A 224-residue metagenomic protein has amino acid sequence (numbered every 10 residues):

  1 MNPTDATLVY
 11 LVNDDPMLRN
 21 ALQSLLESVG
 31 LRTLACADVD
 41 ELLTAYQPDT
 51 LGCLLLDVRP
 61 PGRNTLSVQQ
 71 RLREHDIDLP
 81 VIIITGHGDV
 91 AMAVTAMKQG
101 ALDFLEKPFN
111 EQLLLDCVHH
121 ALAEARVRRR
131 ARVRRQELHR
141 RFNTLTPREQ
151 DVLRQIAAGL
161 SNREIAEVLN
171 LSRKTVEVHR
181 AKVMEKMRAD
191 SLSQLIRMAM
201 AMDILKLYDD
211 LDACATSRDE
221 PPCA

Functional and structural regions predicted by a protein language model:
P3-L18, L22-L26, V39, L54-D57 (+1 more regions): Conserved acidic segment of CheY-like receiver
L34-C53: Acidic, metal-coordinating helix/loop segments flanking the phosphotransfer/catalytic sites of two-component signaling
T44, L66-D78, T95: Short amphipathic alpha-helix used as the core "switch/output" element in two-component signaling
D89-A91, L105, F109-V118, E164 (+1 more regions): C-terminal output helix
S161-Q194: Recognition helix of helix-turn-helix DNA-binding domains
M184-A224: Basic, Lys/Arg-enriched C-terminal extension of HTH/homeodomain DNA-binding domains
